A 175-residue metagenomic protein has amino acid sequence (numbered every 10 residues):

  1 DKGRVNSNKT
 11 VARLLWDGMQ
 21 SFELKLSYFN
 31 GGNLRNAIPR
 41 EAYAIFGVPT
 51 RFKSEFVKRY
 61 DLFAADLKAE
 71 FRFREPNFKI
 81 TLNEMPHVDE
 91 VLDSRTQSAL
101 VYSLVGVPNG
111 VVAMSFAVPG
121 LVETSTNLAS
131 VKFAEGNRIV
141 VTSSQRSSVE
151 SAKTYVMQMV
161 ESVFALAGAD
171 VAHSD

Functional and structural regions predicted by a protein language model:
D1-R146: Midchain, well-structured core segments that form catalytic/ion-binding scaffolds
A134-T142, R146-D175: C-terminal structural cap/anchor segments
